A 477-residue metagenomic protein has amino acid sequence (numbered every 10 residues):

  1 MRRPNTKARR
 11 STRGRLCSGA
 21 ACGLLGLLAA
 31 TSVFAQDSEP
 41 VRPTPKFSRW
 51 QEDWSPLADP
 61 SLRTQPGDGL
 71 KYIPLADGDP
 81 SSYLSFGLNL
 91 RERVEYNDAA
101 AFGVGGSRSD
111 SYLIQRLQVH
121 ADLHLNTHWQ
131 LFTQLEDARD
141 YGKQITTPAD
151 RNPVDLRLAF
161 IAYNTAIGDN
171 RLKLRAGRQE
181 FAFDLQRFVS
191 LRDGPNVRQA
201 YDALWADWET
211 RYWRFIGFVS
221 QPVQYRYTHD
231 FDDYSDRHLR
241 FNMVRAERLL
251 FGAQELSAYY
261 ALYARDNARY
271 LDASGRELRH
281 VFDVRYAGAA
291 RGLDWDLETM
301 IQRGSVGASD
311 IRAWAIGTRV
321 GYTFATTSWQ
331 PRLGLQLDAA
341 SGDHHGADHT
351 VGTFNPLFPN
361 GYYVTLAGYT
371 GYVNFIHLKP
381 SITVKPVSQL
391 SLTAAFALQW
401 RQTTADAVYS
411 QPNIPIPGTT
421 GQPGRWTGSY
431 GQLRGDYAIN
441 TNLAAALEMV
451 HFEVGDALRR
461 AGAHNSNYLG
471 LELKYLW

Functional and structural regions predicted by a protein language model:
R2-R3, K7-R13, C22-S109, P148-A149 (+4 more regions): N-terminal periplasmic/intermembrane-space "pro-region" immediately following the signal or transit peptide
E39, R63-T64, D68-F86, D122 (+8 more regions): Short loop/turn motifs that connect adjacent beta-strands in outer-membrane beta-barrel proteins
V41-T64, D272, S309-G421: Extracellular/periplasmic loop regions
K71-A76, Q118-H120, F160-A162, W205-D207 (+6 more regions): Outer-membrane beta-barrel architecture
L90-D98, L135-Y141, R178-A182, T210-Y212 (+8 more regions): Transmembrane beta-strands of outer-membrane beta-barrel pores
Y96-Q115, L125-R171, Q186-L191, T228 (+5 more regions): Surface-exposed loop and membrane-interface regions of Gram-negative outer-membrane beta-barrel proteins
I167-L174, R187-A347, G418-Q422, W426-L433 (+1 more regions): Signature for the C-terminal beta-barrel architecture of outer-membrane proteins
N440-E472, L476: Predominantly the C-terminal beta-signal and adjacent terminal strand-loop region of outer-membrane beta-barrel
